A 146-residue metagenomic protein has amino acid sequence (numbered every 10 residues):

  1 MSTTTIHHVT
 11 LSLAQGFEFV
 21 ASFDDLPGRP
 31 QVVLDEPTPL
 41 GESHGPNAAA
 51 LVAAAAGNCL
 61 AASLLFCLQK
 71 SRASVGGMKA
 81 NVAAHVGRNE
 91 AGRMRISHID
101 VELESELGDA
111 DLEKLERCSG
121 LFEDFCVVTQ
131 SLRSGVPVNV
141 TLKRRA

Functional and structural regions predicted by a protein language model:
M1-A54, A62-A146: Extended beta-strand/beta-hairpin segments
